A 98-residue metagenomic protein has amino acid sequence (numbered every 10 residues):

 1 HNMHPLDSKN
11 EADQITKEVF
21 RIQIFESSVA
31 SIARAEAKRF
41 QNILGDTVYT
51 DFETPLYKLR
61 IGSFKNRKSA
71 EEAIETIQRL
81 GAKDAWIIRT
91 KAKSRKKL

Functional and structural regions predicted by a protein language model:
H1-L98: Acidic/polar low-complexity segments and flexible, solvent-exposed patches
